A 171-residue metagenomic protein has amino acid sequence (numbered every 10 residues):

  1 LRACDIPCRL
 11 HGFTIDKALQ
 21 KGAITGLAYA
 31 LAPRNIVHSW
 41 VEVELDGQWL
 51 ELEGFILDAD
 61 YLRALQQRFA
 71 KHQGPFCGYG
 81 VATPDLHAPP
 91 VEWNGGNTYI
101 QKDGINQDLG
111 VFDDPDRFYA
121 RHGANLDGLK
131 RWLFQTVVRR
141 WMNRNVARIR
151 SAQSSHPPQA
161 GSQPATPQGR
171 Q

Functional and structural regions predicted by a protein language model:
L1-F13, V41: Cysteine-centered nucleophilic/redox motifs
T14-R170: His-Asp-centered catalytic microenvironments across diverse enzyme cores, prominently the transglutaminase-like
